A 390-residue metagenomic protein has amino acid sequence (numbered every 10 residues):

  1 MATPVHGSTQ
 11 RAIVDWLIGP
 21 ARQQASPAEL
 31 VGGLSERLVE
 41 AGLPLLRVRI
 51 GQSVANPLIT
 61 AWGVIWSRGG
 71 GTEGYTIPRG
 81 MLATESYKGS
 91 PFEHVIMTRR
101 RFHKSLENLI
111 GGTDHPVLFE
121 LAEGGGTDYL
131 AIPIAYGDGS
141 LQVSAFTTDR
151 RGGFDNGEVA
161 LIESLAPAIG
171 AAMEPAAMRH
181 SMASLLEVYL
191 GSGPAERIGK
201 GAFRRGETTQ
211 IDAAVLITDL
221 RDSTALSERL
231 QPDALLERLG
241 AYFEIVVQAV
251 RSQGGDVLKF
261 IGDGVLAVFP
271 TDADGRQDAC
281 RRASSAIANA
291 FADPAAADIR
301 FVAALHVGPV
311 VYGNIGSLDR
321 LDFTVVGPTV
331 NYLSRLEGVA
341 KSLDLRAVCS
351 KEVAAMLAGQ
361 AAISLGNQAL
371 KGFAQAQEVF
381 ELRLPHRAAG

Functional and structural regions predicted by a protein language model:
I50-L82: GAF sensory/regulatory domain recognition with acknowledged cross-activation on helical regulatory dimers
G69-T127: Regulatory sensory and allosteric helical modules in signal-transduction proteins and certain transcription factors
T127-A135: Short hydrophobic beta-strand micro-motif common in sensory/regulatory domains
T147-E163, V325: Regulatory loop-to-helix N-cap segments in sensory/regulatory domains that couple ligand/signal detection
G157-Q210: Regulatory cytosolic signal-relay segments
A214-A225: Catalytic-site or vestigial catalytic-site microsegments of nucleotide-handling domains
A249-R281, P294-P328, M356: Catalytic core of nucleotidyl cyclases, primarily class III adenylyl/guanylyl cyclases
V339-G390: Cytosolic regulatory/linker segments at or just downstream of nucleotide-handling modules in signal-transduction
